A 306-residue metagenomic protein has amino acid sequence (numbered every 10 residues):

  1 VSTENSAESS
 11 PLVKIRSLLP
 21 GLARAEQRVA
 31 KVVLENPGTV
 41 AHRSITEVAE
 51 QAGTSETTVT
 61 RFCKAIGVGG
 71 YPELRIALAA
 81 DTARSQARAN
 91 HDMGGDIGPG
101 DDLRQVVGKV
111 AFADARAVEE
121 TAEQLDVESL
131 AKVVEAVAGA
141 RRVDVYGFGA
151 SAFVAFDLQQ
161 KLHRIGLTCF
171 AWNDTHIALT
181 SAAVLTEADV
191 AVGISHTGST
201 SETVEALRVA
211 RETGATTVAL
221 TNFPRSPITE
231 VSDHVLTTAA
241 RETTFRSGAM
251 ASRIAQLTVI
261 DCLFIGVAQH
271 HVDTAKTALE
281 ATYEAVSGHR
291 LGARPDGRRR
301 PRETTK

Functional and structural regions predicted by a protein language model:
V1-S2, E135, K306: Cytosolic covalent-transfer regions centered on His/Cys nucleophiles that carry phosphoryl or persulfide groups
T3-V13, G21, R28, E35-H42 (+1 more regions): HTH-adjacent hinge/linker in prokaryotic transcriptional regulators
L12, A30, L34, T60 (+4 more regions): Predominant activation on well-ordered alpha-helical scaffold segments within soluble catalytic domains
V32, V133-A136, S181: CheY-like receiver
E128-R141: Glycine-rich phosphate/diphosphate-binding loops that line cofactor/substrate pockets in enzymes
A138-T258, F264-H270: Glycine-rich phosphate-binding loops that contact phosphosugars or nucleotide phosphates
P227, Q269-K306: Internal, active-site/partner-interface "lid" segment
